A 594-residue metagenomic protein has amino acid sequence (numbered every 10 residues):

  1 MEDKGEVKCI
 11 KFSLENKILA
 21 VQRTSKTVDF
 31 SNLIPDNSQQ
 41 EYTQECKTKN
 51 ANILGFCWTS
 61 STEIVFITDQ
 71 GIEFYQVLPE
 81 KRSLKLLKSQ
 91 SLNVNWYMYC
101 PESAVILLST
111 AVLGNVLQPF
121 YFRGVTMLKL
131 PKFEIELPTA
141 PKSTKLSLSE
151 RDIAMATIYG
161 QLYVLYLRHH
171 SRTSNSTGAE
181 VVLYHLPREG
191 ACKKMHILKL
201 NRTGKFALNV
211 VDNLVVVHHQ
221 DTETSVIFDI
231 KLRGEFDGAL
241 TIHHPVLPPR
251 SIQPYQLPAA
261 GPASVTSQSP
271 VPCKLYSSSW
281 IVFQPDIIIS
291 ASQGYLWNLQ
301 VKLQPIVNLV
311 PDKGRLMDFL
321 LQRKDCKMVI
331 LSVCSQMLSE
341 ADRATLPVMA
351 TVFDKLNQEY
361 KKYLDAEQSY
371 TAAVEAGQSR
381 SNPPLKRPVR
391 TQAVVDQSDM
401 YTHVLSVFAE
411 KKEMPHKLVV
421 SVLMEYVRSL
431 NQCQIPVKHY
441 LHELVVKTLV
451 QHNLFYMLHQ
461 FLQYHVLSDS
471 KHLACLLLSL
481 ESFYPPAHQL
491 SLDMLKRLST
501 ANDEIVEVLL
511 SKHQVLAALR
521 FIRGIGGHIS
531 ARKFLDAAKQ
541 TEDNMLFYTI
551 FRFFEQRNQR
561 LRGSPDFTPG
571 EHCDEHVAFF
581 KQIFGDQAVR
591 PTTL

Functional and structural regions predicted by a protein language model:
M1-L146, L167-H169, V181-P187, L296 (+1 more regions): Extended alpha-helical assembly domains of large eukaryotic scaffold proteins
E2-K17, K47-S61, K88-A104, P141-T157 (+2 more regions): Repeated scaffold domains used in trafficking and secretory/extracellular systems, primarily beta-propellers
A20, S25, S149, S171 (+4 more regions): Exposed acidic/polar residues on beta-strands and adjacent loops within beta-sheet cores, strongest in beta-propeller
L33-P35, L78-R82, F120-K129, H185-E189 (+2 more regions): Short loop/turn segments immediately following beta-strands, especially the blade-tip and inter-blade linker loops
T173-G178: Short, solvent-exposed loop/turn segments at conserved positions within beta-propeller repeat blades
E189-I197: Blade-edge beta-strand/turn elements of extracellular beta-propeller and related beta-sheet repeat scaffolds
T203-I230, K447-D469: Short, solvent-exposed linear motifs at loop/edge-of-secondary-structure regions
F206, V210, L214-V226, R233-P245 (+3 more regions): Acidic, Ser/Thr/Pro/Gly-enriched alpha-helical scaffold modules and adjacent low-complexity linkers in large eukaryotic
